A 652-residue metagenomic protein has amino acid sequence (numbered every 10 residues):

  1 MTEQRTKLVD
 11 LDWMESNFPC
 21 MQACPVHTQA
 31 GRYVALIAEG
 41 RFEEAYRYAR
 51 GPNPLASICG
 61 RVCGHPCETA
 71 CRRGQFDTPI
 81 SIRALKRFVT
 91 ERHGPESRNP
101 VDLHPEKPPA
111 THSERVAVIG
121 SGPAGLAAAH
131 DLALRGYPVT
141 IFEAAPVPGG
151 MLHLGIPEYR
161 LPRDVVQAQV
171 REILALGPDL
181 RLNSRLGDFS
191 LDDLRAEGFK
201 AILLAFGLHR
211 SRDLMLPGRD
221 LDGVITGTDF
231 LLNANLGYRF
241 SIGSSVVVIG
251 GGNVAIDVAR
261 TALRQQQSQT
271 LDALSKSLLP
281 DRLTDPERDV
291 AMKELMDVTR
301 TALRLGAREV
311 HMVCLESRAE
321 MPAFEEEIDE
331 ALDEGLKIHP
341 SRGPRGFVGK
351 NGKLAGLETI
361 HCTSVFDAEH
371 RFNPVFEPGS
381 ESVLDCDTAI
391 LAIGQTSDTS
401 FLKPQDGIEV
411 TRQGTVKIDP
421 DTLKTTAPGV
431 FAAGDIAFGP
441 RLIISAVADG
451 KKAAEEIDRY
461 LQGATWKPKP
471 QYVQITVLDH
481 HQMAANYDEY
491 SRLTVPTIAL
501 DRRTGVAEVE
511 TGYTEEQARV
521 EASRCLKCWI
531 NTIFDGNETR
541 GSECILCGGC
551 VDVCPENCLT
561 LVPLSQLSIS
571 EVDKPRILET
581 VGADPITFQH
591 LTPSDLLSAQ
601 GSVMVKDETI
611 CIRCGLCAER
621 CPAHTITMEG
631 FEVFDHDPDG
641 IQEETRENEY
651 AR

Functional and structural regions predicted by a protein language model:
M1-A110, R163, L204-L221, P340 (+12 more regions): Ferredoxin-type iron-sulfur electron-transfer modules and their immediate structural context
K7, R98-P100, G227-S245, I249 (+4 more regions): Surface-exposed acidic, glycine/proline-enriched linker/cap segments that occur as 15-30-residue helix-coil
H27-E39, Y46-R50, Q75, P79-R83 (+9 more regions): Beta1-alpha1 glycine-rich phosphate/pyrophosphate-binding loop at the start of Rossmann-like nucleotide-binding domains
A110-I119, Q167-L216, G346-E358, T363-F366 (+3 more regions): Feature captures the FAD/FMN-dependent oxidoreductase FAD-binding
T111-A124, I242-G252: Beta1/beta-strand and adjacent pyrophosphate-binding region of the FAD-binding site in flavoprotein oxidoreductases
G120-P123, G251-G252, A291, D435 (+1 more regions): Glycine-rich Rossmann-fold phosphate-binding loop(s) that bind the pyrophosphate of adenine dinucleotide cofactors
D222-V246, G252, R264, A273-L283 (+2 more regions): FAD-site-proximal beta/loop scaffold in flavoenzymes
